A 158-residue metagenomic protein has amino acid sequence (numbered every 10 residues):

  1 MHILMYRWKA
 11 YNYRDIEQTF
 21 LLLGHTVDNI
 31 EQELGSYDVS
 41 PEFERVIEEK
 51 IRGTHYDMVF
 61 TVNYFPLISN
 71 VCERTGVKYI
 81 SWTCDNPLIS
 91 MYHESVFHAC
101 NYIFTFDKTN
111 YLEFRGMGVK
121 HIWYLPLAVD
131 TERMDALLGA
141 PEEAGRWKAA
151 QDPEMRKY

Functional and structural regions predicted by a protein language model:
M1-I3: Extreme N-terminal starter segment of soluble prokaryotic enzymes
K9-T19, L23, D28-F114: Extended catalytic core of nucleotide-activated donor transferases of GT-like folds
I80-Y158: Catalytic core of nucleotide-activated saccharide and alditol-phosphate transferases
